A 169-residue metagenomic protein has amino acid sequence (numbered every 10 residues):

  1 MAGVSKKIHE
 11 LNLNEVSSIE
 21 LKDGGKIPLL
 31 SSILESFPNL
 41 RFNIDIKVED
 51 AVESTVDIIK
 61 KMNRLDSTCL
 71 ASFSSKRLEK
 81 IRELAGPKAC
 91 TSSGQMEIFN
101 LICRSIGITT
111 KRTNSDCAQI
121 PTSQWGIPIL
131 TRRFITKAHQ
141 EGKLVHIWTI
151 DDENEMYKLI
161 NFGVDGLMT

Functional and structural regions predicted by a protein language model:
M1-N39, P87, T91-S115, Q119-Q124: An active-site metal/cofactor-coordinating segment within enzyme catalytic domains
V16, I33, I44, L70 (+5 more regions): Conserved, mostly hydrophobic/aromatic
K22-L30, S105-T169: C-terminal active-site rim and adjoining tail of enzyme catalytic domains
F37-V48, V52: Active-site groove signature of glycoside hydrolases
R41-N43, S67-L70, K88-S92, S115-Q119 (+2 more regions): Structural preference for beta-strand elements that scaffold enzyme active sites
E49-S54, S75-K80, G126-T136: Active-site-adjacent beta->alpha loops and helix N-cap segments on the catalytic face of soluble alpha/beta enzymes
D50-M62, L78-A89, F99-T110: Distinct, well-ordered alpha-helical segments
S72, Q95-E97, I147-E153: Glycine-rich beta-to-alpha transition loops that act as phosphate-gripper elements at the mouths of alpha/beta enzyme
